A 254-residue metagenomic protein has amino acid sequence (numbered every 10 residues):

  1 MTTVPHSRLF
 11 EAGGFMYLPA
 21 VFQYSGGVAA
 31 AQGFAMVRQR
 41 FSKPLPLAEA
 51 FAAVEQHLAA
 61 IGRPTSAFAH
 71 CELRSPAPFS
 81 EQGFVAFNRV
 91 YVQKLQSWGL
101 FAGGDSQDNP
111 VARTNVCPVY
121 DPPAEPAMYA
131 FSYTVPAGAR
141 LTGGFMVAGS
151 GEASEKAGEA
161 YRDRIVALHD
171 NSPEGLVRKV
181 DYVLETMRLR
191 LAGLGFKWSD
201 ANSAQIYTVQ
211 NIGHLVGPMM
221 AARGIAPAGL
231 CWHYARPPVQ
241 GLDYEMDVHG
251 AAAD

Functional and structural regions predicted by a protein language model:
T2-D254: Short, polar/acidic, helix-capping and beta-turn segments at strand->helix junctions that line the mouths
